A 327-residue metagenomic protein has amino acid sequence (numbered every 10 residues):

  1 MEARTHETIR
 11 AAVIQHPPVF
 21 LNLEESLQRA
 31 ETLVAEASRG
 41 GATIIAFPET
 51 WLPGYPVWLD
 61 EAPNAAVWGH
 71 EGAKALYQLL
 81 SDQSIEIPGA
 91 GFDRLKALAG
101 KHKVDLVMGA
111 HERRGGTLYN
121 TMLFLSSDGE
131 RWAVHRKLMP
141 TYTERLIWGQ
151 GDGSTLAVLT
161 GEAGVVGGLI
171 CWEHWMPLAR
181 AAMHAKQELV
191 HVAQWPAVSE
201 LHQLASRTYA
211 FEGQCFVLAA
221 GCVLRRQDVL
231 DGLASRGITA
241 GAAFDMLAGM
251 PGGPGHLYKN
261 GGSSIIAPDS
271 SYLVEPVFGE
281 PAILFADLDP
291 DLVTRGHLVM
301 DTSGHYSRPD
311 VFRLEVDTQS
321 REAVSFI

Functional and structural regions predicted by a protein language model:
M1-I44: N-terminal glycine-/serine-/threonine-rich phosphate-binding loop
P17, W51, H111-E112, W175 (+4 more regions): Catalytic metal-binding/acid-base residues of hydrolase active sites
L23, A35-S127, P196-S199, Q203-G213: Cys-nucleophile CN-hydrolase/nitrilase-fold catalytic domain and related Cys-dependent amidase chemistry that acts on
P53, W58-D60, L123, H135-T141 (+1 more regions): Short beta->alpha transition motifs characteristic of CBS
E86-I87, G91-D93, A97-V104, E112-L189 (+2 more regions): Active-site catalytic loop in hydrolytic enzyme cores
M108-A110, T121-F124, A157-V158, A219 (+2 more regions): Short beta-strand scaffold segments in enzyme catalytic cores
C222-I327: C-terminal beta-strand edge segments of enzyme domains
